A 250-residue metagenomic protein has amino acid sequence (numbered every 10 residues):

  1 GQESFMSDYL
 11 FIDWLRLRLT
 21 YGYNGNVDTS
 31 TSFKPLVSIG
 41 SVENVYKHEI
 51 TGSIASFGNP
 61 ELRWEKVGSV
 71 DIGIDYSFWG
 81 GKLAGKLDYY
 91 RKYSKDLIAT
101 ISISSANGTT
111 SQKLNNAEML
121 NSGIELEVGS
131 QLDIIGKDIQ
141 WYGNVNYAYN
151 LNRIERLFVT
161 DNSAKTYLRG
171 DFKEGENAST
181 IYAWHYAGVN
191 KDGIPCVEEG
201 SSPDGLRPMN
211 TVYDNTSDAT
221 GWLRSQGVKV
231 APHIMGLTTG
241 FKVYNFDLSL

Functional and structural regions predicted by a protein language model:
G1-E176, Y244: Extracellular/periplasmic, surface-exposed regions of secreted and cell-surface proteins
H48-F78, A84, R169-S249: Outer-membrane beta-barrel transmembrane strand signature
